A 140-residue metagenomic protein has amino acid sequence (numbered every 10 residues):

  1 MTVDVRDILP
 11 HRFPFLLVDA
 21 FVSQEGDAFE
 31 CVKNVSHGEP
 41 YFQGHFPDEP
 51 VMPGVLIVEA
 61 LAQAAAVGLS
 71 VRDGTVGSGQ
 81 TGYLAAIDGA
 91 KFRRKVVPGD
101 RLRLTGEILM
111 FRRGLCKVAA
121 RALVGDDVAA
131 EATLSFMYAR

Functional and structural regions predicted by a protein language model:
M1-R6, K33, P50, E131: RNA-interacting cores
T2-R12, S78-G79: Short aromatic-glycine motifs in intrinsically disordered, low-complexity regions
R6, D48, F92-R94: Beta-strand-rich interaction surfaces with strong enrichment in secreted/lumenal proteins
F13-M52: Catalytic strand-loop segment that frames the active site of acyl-thioester-processing enzymes
D19-V22, D88, R93, E107-L109: Conserved positions in beta-strands of structured domains
G26-A28, V96-D100, T105-R140: HotDog/MaoC-like acyl-thioester-processing domains
E39, Q43-S70, L84-A85: Compact, glycine-rich, soluble single-domain proteins
A64-R103, A129-E131: Hydrophobic beta-strand-centered segment that forms part of the acyl-chain substrate-binding groove
